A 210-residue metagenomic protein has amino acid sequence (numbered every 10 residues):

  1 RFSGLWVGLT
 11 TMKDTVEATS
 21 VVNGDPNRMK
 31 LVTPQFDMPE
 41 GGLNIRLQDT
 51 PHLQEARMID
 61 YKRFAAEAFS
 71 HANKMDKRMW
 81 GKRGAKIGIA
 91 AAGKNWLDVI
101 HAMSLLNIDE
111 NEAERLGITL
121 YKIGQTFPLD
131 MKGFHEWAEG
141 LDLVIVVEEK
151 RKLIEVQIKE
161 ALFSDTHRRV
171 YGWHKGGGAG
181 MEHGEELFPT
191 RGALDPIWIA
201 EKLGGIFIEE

Functional and structural regions predicted by a protein language model:
R1-E210: Flexible, low-complexity linker and terminal segments
